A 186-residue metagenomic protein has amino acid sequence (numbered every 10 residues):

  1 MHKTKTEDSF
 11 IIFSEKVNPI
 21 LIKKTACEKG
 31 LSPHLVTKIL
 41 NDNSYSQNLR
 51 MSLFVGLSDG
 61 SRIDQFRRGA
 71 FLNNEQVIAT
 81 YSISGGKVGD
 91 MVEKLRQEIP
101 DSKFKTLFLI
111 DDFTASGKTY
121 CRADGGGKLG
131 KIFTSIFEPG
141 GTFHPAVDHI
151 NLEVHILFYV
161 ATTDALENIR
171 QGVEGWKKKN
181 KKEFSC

Functional and structural regions predicted by a protein language model:
M1-C186: PRPP-associated nucleotide enzymes
